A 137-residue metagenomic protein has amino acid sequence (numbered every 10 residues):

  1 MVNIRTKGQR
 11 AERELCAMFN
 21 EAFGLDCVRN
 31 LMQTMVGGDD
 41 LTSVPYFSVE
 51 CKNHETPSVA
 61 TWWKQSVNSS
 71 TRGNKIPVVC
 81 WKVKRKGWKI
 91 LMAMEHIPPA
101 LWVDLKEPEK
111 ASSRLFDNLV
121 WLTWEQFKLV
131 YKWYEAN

Functional and structural regions predicted by a protein language model:
M1-N137: Catalytic phosphate/metal-binding cores of nucleic-acid and nucleotide-processing enzymes, i.e., regions that mediate
